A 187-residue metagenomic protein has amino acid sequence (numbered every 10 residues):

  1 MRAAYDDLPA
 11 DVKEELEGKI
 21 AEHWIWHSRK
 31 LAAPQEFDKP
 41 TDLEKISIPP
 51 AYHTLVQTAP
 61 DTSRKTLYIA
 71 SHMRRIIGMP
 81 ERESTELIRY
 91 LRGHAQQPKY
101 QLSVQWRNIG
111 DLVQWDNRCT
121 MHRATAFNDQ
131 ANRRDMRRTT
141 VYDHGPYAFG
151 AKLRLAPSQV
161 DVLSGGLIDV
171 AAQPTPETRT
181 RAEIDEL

Functional and structural regions predicted by a protein language model:
M1-L112, R118-L187: Non-heme Fe(II) oxygenase catalytic core, chiefly the N-lobe of the double-stranded beta-helix
